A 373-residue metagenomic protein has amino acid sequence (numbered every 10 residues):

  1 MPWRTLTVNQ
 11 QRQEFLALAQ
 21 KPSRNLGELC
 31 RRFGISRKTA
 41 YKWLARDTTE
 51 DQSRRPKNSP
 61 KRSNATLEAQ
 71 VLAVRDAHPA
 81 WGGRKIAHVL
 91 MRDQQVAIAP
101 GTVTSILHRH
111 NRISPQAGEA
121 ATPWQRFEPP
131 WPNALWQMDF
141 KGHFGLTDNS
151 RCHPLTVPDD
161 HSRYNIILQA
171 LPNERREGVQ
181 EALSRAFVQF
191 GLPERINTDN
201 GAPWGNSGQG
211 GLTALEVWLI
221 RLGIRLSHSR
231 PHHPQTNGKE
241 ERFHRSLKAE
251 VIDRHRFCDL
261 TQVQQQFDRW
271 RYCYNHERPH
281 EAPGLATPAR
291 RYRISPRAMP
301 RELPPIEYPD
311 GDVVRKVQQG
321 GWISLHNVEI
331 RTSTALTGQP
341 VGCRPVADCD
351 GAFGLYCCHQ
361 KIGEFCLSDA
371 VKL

Functional and structural regions predicted by a protein language model:
L6-R24, E68-A77: Short, amphipathic alpha-helical "recognition" segments used to contact nucleic acids or chromatin
F15, L29, A40-W43, Q70-V71 (+15 more regions): Mobile genetic element proteins and their domesticated derivatives, centered on retroelements and DNA transposons
L26-F33, I86, L90: Short alpha-helical "recognition helix" segments of helix-turn-helix
A45-M138, H143, A202, T213 (+1 more regions): Basic, flexible linker segments flanking DNA-binding modules in nucleic acid-interacting mobile-element proteins
A65, V96, G101, S105-Y164 (+5 more regions): Mobile-element integrase/transposase regions, centering on the N-terminal DNA-binding/Zn-coordinating module
E174, L183, F187-G208, R230-H232 (+2 more regions): Acidic/histidine-rich, metal-coordinating catalytic segments
G208, L215-P300: Charged alpha-helix within mobile-element recombinases
R271, N275-L373: C-terminal, beta-rich DNA-binding module of retroviral/retroelements integrases
